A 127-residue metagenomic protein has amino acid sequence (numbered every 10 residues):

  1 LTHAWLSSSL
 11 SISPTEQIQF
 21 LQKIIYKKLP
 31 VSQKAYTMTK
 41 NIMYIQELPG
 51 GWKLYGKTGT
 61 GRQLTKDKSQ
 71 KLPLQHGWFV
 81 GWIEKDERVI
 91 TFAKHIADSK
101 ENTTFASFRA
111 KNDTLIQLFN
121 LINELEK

Functional and structural regions predicted by a protein language model:
L1-Y26: Mid-domain, small-residue-enriched loop/turn segments at the edges of structured enzyme/sensor domains
I18-K127: Structured C-terminal helix/loop/strand segments within mature extracytoplasmic catalytic/sensor domains
